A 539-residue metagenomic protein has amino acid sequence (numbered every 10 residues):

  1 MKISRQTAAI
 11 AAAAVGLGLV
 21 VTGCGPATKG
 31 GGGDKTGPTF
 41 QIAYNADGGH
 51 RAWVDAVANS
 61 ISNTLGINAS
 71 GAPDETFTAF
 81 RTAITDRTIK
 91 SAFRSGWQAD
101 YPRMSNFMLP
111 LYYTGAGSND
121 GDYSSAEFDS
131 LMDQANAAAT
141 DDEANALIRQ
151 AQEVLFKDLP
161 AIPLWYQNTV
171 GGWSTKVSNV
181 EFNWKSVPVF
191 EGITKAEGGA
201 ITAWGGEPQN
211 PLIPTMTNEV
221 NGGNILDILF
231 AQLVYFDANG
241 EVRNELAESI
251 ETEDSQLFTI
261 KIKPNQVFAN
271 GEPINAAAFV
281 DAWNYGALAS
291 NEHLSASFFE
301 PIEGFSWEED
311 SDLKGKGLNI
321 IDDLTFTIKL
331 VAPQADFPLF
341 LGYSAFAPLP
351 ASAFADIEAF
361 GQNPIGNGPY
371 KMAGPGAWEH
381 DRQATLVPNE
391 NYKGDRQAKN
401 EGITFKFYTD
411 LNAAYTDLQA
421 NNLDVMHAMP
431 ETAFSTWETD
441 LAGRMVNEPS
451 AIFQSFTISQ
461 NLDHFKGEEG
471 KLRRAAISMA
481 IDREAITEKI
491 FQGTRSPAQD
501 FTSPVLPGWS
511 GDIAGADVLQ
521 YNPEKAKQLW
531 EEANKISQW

Functional and structural regions predicted by a protein language model:
G25, G48-A52, N183-S186, F190 (+1 more regions): Structural transition elements
G25, Q41, G49, N63 (+7 more regions): Extracytoplasmic/peripheral linker and loop segments enriched in polar/acidic and small residues with frequent Thr/Pro
A43-D47, A139-L159, N275-N284, D323-K329 (+5 more regions): Alpha-helical secondary-structure segments
P163, W204-D254, I365: N-terminal lobe/hinge region of extracytoplasmic solute-binding protein
G171-A200: Long beta-strand-rich cores associated with HINT superfamily self-processing modules
K176, E251, L294-A351: Surface-exposed binding/hinge segments that line and control ligand-binding clefts or catalytic entry sites
T217-V220, D237, E241, A332-A398 (+2 more regions): Gly/Pro-rich hinge or "lid" segments in bacterial periplasmic/extracellular proteins
A355-P364, N391-W437, A451, A475: Ligand-site clamp/hinge motif
